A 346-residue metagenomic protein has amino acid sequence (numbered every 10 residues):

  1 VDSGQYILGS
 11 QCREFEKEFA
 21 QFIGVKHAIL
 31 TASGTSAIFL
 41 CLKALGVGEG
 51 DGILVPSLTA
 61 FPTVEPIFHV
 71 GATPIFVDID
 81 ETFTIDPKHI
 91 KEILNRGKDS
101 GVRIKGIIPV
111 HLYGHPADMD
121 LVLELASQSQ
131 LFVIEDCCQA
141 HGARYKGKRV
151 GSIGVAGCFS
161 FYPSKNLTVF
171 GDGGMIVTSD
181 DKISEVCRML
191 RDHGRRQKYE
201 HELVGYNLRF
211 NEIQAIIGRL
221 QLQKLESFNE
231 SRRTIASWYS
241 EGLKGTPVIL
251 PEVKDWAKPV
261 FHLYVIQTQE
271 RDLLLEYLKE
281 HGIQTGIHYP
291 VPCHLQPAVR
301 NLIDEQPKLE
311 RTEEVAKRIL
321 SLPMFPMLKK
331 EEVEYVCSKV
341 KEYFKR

Functional and structural regions predicted by a protein language model:
Q5-G52, P66-H69, F76, K148: Phosphate-binding glycine-rich loop
S10-K17, V25-A28, K88-K91, S100 (+5 more regions): PLP-dependent aminotransferase class I/II
I53-L54, I67, P74, V133 (+1 more regions): A short hydrophobic/small-residue beta-strand
S57, T63, T73-F83, G286: Short beta-strand->loop structural element characteristic of the AMP-binding/adenylate-forming
P66-I67, L125, N166, I213: Hydrophobic/aromatic ligand-binding patch that stacks against planar heteroaromatic rings of cofactors or nucleotides
V70, Q128-S129, H281: Helix C-cap/helix->beta junction micro-motif
T82-V169, M175-V177, S321: Active-site phosphate-binding strand-loop segment of PLP-dependent enzymes
